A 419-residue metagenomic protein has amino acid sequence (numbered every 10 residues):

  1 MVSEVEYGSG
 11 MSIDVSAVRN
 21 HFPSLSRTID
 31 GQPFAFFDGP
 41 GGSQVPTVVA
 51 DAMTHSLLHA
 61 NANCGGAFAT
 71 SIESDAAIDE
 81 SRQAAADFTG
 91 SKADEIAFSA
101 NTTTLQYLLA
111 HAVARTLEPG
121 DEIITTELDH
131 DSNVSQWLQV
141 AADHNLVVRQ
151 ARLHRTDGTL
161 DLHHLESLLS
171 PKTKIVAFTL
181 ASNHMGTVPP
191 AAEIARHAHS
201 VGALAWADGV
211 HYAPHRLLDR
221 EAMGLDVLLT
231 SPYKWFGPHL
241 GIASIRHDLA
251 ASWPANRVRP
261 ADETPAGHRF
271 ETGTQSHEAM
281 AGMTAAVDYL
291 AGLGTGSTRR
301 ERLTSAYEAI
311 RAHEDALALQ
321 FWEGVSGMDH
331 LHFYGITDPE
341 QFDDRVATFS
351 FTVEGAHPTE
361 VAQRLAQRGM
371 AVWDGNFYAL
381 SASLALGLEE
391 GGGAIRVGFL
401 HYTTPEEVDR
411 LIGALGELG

Functional and structural regions predicted by a protein language model:
V2-G419: Pyridoxal 5′-phosphate
